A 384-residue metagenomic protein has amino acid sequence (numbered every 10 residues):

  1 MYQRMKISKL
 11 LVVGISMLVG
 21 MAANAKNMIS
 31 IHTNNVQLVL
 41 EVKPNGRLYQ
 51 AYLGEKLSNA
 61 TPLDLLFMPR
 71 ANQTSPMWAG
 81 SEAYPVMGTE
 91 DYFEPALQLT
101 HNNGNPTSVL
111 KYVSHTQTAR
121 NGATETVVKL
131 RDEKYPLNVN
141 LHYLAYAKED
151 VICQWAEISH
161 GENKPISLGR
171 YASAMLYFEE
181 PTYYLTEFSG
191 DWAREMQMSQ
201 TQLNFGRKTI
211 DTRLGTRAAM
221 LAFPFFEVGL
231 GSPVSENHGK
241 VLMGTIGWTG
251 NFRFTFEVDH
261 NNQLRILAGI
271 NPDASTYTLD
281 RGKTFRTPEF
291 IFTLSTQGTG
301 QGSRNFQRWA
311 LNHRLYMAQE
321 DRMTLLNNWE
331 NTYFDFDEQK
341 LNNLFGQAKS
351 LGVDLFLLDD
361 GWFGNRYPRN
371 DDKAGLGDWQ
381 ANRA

Functional and structural regions predicted by a protein language model:
Y2-V12: Bacterial N-terminal signal peptides that target proteins for export
G20-A22: N-terminal signal peptide c-region/cleavage motif recognized by signal peptidases
N24-I29, Q263-D280: Short acidic, Pro/Gly- and aromatic-enriched capping/linker segments at domain boundaries
K26-V39, L48-E257, D273: Polysaccharide-binding surfaces and accessory modules of carbohydrate-active proteins
N35, A156, G282, L326 (+1 more regions): Conserved, mostly hydrophobic/aromatic
L99, N105-Y112, Y277-T296: Short Pro-Gly-centered flexible turn/kink motifs
V128-D132, L141-Y143, Q154, A268 (+1 more regions): Short, hydrophobic/aromatic-enriched beta-strand segments in well-ordered soluble domains
M317-A384: Aromatic-lined carbohydrate-binding/catalytic grooves of carbohydrate-active enzymes
